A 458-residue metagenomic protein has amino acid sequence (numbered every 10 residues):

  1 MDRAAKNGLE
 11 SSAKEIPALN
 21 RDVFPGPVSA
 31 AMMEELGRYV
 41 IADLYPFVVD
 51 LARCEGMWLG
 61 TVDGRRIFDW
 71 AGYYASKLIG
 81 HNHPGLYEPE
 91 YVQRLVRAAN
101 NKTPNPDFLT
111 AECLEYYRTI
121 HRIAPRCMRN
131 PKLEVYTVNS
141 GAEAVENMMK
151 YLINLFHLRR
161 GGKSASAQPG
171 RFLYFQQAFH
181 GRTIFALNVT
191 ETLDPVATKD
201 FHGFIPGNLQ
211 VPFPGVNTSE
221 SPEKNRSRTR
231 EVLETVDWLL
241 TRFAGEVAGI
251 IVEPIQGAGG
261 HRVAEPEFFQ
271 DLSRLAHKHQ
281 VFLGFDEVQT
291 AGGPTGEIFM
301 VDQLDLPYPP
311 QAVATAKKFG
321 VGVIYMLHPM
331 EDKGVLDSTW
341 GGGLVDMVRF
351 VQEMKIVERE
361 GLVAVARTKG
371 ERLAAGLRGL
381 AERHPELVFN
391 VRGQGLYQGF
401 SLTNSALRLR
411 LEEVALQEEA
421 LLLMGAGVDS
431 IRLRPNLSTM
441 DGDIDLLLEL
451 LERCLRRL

Functional and structural regions predicted by a protein language model:
D2-L458: Conserved N-terminal phosphate-binding loop of PLP-dependent enzymes in the Aspartate aminotransferase
